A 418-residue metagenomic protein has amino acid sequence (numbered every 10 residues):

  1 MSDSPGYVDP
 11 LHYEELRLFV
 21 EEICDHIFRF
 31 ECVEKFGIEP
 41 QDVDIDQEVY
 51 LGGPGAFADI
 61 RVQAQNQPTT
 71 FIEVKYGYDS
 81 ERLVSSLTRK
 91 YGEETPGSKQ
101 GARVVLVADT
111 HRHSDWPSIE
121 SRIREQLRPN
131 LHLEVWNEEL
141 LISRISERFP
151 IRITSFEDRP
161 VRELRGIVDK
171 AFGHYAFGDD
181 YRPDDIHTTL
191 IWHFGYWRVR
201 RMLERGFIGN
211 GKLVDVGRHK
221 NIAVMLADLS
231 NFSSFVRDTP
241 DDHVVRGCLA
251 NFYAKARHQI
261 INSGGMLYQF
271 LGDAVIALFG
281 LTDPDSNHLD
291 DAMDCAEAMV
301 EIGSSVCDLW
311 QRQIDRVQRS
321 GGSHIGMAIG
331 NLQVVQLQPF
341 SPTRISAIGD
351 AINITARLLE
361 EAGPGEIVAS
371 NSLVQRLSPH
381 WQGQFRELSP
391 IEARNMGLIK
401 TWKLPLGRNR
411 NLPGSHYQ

Functional and structural regions predicted by a protein language model:
M1-P54, A64: Acidic-basic catalytic patches of nuclease active cores, encompassing PD-(D/E)XK and other metal-cofactor nuclease
F28, A56-E93: Conserved catalytic cores of phosphodiester-cleaving nucleases, focusing on short active-site segments
G53, P129, L141-V199, Q333 (+1 more regions): Intrinsically disordered, glycine/charged-rich C-terminal tails and inter-domain linkers that flank nucleotidyl cyclase
E81-R82, H113-E120, R144-S146, Q333-L337 (+1 more regions): Switch/connector loops and helix/strand junctions flanking conserved nucleotide-binding motifs in nucleotide-processing
T95-L140, V374: Nucleic-acid nuclease catalytic cores
N210-D294: Catalytic NTP-binding/metal-coordinating core of nucleotidyl cyclase/transferase enzymes
N262-H288, V306-I348: Catalytic core of nucleotidyl cyclases, primarily class III adenylyl/guanylyl cyclases
A328-I329, D350-S372: Catalytic/regulatory signature loops of cyclic-dinucleotide turnover enzymes and related class III nucleotidyl cyclases
